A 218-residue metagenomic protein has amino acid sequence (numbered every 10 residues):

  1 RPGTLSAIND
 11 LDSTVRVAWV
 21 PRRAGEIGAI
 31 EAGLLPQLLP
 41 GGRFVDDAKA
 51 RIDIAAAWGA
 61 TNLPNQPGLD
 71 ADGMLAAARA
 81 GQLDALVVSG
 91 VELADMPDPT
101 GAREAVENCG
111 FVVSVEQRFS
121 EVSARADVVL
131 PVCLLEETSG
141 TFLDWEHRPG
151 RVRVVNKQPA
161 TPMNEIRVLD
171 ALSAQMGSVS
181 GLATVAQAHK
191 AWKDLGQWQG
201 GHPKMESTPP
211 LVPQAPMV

Functional and structural regions predicted by a protein language model:
R1-P203: Non-catalytic alpha/beta scaffold blocks inside enzyme catalytic domains
W198-V218: Long, compositionally biased stretches
